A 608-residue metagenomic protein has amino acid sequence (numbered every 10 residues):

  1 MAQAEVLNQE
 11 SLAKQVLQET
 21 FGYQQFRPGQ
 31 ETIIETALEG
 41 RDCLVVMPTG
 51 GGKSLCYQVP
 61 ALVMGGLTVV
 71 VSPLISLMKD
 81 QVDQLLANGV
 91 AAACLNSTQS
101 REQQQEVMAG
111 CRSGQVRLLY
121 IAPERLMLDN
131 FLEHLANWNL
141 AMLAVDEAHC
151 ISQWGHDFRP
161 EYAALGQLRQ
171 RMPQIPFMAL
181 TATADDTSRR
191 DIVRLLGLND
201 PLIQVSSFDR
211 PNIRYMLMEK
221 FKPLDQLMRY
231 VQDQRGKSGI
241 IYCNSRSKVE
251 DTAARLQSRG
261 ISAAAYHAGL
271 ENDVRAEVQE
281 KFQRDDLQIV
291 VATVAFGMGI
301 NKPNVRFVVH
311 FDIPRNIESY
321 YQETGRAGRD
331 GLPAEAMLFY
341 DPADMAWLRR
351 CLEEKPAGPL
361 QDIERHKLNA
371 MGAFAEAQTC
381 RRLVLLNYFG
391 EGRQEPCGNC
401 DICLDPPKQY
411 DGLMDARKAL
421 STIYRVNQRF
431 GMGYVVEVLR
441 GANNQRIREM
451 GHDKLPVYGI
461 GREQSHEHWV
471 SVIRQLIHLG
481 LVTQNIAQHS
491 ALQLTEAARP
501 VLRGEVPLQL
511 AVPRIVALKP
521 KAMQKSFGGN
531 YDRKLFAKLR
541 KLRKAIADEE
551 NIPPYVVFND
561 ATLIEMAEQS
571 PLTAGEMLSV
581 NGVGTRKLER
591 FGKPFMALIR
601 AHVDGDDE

Functional and structural regions predicted by a protein language model:
M1-A13, I363-R365, Q394-E608: Accessory DNA-binding and partner-docking regions appended to nucleic-acid-acting proteins, especially the terminal
Q3-L7, S11-T20, Q24-P28, T32-L44 (+6 more regions): Helicase motor core with emphasis on the C-terminal RecA-like subdomain
P173, R235, Q378, Q428 (+1 more regions): Flexible coil/turn residues that form the inter-helical turn or adjacent wing/linker of helix-turn-helix
L360-F389: Short, charged low-complexity linear segments at domain edges
